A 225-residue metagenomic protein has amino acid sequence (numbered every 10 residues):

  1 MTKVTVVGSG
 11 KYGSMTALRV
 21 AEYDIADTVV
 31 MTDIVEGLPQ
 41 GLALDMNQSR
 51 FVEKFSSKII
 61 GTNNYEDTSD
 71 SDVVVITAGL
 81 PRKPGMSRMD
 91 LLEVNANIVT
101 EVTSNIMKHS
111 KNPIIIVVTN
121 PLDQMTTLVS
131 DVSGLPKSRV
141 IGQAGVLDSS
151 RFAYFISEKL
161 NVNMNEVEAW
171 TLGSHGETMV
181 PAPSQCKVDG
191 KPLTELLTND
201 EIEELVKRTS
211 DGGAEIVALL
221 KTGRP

Functional and structural regions predicted by a protein language model:
M1-V4: Extreme N-terminal starter segment of soluble prokaryotic enzymes
S9-G10: Glycine-rich Rossmann-fold phosphate-binding loop(s) that bind the pyrophosphate of adenine dinucleotide cofactors
G13-S14: N-terminal Rossmann-fold NAD(P) dinucleotide-binding loop
V20: Aromatic pocket-lining residues of Rossmann-like dinucleotide-binding sites
T28, T32-S71: Conserved N-terminal Rossmann-fold NAD(P) cofactor-binding segment
A78-L80: Conserved NAD(P)H cofactor-binding loop of Rossmann-fold oxidoreductase domains
S87-A153: Rossmann-like NAD(P)(H) cofactor-binding subdomain of soluble oxidoreductases
S133-R139, D148-P225: C-terminal substrate-binding/catalytic lobe of Rossmann-fold NAD(P)-dependent dehydrogenases
